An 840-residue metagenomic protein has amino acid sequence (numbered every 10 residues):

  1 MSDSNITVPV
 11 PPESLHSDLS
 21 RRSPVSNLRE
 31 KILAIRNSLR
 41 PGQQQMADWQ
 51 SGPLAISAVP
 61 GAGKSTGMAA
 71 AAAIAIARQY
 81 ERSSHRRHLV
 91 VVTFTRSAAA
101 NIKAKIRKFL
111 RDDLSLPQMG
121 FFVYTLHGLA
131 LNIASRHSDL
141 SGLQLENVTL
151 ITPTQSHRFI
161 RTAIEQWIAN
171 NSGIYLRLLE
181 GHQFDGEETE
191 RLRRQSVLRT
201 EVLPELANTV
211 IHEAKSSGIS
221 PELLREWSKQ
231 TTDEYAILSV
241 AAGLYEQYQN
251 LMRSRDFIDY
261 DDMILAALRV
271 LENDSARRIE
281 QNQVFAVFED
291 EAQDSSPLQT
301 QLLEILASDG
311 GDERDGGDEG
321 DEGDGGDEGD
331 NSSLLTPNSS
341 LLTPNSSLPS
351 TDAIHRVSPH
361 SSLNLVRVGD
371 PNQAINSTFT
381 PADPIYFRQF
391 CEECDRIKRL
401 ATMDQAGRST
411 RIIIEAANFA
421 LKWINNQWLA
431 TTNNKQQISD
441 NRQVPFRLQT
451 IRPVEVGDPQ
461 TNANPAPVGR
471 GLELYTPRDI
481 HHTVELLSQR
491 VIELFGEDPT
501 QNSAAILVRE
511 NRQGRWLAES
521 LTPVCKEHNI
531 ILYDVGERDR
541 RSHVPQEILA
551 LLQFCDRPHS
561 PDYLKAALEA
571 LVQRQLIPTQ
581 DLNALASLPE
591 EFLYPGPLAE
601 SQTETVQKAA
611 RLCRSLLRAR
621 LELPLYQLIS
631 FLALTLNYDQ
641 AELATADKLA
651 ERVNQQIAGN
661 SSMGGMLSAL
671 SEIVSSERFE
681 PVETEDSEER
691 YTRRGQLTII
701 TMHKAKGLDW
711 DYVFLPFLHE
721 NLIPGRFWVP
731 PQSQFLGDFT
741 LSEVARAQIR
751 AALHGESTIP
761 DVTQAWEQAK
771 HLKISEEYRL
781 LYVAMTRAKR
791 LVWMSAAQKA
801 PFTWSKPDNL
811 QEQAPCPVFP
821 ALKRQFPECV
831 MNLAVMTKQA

Functional and structural regions predicted by a protein language model:
D3-P12, P24-A62, T66-G67, H88-V90 (+4 more regions): Accessory N-terminal region flanking or inserted into the helicase ATPase core in nucleic-acid motor proteins
T7-P11, L15, S26-N101, K108 (+6 more regions): Conserved motor-region signature of P-loop NTPase helicases/translocases
S17, R21-S26, D321-D330, D352 (+1 more regions): Short, low-complexity intrinsically disordered segments enriched in A/P/G/S/L with frequent Arg, especially at protein
S57, R86-V202, R388-Q389, K398: Conserved P-loop NTPase-based nucleic-acid remodeling module centered on helicase motor cores
F122-T125, D262, A266-A267, G695-T701: Conserved two-lobed SF2 helicase motor
G311-L348, D352: Amphipathic, low-proline, heptad-repeat alpha-helices and/or compositionally biased low-complexity charged/polar-rich
Q553-L791, S795-K799, T803-W804, A821: Conserved helicase C-terminal RecA-like lobe
P731, A797-A840: Long, charged, helix-prone linker segments
